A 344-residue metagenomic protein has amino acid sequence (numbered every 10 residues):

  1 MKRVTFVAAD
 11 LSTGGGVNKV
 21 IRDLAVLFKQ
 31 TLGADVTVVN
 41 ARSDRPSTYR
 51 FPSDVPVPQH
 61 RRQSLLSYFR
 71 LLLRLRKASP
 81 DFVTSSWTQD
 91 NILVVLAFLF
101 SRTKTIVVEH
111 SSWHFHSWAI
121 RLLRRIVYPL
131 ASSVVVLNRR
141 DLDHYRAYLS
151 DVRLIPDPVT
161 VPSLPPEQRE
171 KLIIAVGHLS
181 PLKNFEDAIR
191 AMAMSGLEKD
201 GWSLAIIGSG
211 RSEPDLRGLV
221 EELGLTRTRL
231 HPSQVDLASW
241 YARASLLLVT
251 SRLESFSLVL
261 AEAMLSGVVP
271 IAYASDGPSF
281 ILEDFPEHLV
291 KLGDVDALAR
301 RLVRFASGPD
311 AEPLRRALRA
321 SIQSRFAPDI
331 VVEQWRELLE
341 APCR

Functional and structural regions predicted by a protein language model:
V7-L66, H144: N-terminal strand-loop element at the rim of the active site of nucleotide-sugar-dependent glycosyltransferases
G15-D23, K171, H178-M194, L204 (+1 more regions): A conserved mid-protein helix/loop that constitutes part of the nucleotide-sugar donor-binding site
S85-N91, E109: Short His-centered aromatic/hydrophobic patch
R140, P158: Carbohydrate-associated surface elements
S163, P309-E340: A charged, aromatic-enriched C-terminal amphipathic alpha-helix characteristic of glycosyltransferases across folds
S233, R252: Aromatic "clamp/platform" in nucleotide-sugar-dependent glycosyltransferases that forms part of the donor/acceptor
V269-A272: Short hydrophobic beta-strand element within catalytic cores of glycosyltransferases and related nucleotide-activated
A274, D284-D296, V303-P309: Conserved acidic donor-binding segment of nucleotide-sugar-dependent glycosyltransferases
